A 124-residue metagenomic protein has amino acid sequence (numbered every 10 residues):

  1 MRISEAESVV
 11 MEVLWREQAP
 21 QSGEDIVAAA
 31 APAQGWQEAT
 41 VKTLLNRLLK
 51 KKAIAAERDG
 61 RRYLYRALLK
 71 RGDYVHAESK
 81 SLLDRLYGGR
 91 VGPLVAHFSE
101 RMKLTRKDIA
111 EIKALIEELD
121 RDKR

Functional and structural regions predicted by a protein language model:
I3-A6, D59-E78: Short, cationic-aromatic polyanion-contact patches
S8-V13, D25: Pre-recognition alpha-helix immediately N-terminal to the DNA-recognition helix within helix-turn-helix or winged-helix
E12-E17, A29: Short amphipathic alpha-helical elements of helix-turn-helix/winged-helix folds
P20-A30: Short acidic, hydrophobic short linear motifs in intrinsically disordered regions
K42-N46: Short, hydrophobic-biased segments on the C-terminal half of alpha helices that form "recognition helices"
K52: Glycine-centered, phosphate/nucleic-acid-interacting loop/turn motifs that mediate DNA/RNA or nucleotide
A56: Short beta-strand "wing" residues that participate in macromolecule-binding interfaces
A77-D122: Amphipathic alpha-helical dimerization/coiled-coil segments that flank or bridge DNA-binding/regulatory modules
